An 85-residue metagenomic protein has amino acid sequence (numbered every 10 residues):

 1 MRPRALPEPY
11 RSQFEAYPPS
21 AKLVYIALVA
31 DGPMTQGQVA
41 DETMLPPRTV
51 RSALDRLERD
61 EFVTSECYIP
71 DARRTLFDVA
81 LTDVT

Functional and structural regions predicted by a protein language model:
E8-A21, T35, E66-T85: Short, cationic-aromatic polyanion-contact patches
A16, L28-D31: Short helix-capping/hinge SLiMs at alpha-helix to coil transitions
A21-L28: Hydrophobic residues on short alpha-helical segments
P33-E42: Short acidic, hydrophobic short linear motifs in intrinsically disordered regions
V39, A53-D60: Basic amphipathic alpha-helical segments that dock to polyanions
E58-Y68: A short, conserved structural fragment
